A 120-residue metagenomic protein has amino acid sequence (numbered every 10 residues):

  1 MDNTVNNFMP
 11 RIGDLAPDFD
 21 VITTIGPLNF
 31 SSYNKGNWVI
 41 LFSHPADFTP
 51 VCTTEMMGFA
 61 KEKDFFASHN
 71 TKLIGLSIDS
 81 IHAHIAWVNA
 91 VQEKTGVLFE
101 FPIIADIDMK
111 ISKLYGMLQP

Functional and structural regions predicted by a protein language model:
M1-P120: Chalcogenol-based redox active-site neighborhoods
